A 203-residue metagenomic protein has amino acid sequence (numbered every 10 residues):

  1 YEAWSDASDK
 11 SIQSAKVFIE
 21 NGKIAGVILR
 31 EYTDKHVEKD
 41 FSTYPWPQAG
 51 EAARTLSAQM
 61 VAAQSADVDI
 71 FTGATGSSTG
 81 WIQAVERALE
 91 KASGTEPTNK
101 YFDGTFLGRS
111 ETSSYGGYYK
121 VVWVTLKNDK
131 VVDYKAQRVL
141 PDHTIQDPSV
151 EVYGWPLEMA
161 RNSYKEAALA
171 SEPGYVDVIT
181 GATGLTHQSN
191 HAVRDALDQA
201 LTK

Functional and structural regions predicted by a protein language model:
E2-Y101, R109-K203: Active-site- and interface-proximal helix/loop "cap" or "latch" segments in soluble metabolic and energy-transducing
G104: Short, conserved active-site entrance elements at the starts or edges of catalytic domains
